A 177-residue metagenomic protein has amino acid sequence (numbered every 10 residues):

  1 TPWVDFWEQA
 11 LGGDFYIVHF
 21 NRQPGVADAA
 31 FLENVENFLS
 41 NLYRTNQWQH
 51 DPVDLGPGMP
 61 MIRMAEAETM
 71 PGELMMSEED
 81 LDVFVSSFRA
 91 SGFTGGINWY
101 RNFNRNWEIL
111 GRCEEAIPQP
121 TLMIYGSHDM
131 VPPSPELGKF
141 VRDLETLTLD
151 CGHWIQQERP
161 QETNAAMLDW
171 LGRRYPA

Functional and structural regions predicted by a protein language model:
T1-L144, R173-P176: Flexible "cap/lid" subdomain of the alpha/beta-hydrolase fold that forms the substrate-access gate
L144-A177: Catalytic active-site module of serine/aspartate enzymes centered on a nucleophile-bearing elbow/loop
